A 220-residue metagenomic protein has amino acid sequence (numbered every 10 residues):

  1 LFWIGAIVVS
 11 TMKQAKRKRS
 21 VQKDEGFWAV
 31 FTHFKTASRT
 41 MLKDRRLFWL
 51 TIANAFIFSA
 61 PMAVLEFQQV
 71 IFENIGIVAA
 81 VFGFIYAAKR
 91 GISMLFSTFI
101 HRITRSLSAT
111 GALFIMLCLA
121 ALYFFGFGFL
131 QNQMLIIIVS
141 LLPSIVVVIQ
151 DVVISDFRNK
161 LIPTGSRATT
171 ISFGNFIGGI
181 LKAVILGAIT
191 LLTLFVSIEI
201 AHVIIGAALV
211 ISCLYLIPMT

Functional and structural regions predicted by a protein language model:
L1, A188-V210: A membrane-interface helix-boundary motif in multi-pass transporters
L1-K13, W49-V70, F82-R105, M116 (+1 more regions): Substrate-agnostic recognition of the 12-TM MFS/MFS-like secondary transporter fold
F2-A6, M94, C118-L122, G206-C213: Small-residue-rich packing faces within the transmembrane alpha-helices of Major Facilitator Superfamily
G5-E25, I217-T220: Helix-loop junctions on the cytosolic side of multi-pass membrane transporters, especially the intracellular loop
Q14-I52: Juxtamembrane intracellular "pre-TM" segments in multi-pass secondary transporters
V70-G76: Membrane-interface helix caps of multi-pass secondary transporters
G111-G126: Structural signature of the two symmetry-related core transmembrane helices
G126-S140: Helix-loop junctions at membrane interfaces in 12-TM secondary transporters
